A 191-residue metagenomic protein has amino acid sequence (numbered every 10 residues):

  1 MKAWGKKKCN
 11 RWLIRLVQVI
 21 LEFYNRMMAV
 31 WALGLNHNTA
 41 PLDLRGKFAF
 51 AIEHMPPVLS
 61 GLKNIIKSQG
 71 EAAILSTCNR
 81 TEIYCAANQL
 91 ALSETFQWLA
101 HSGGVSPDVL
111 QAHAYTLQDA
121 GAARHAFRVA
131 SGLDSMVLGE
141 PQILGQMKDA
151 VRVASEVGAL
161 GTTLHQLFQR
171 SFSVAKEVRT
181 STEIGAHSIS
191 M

Functional and structural regions predicted by a protein language model:
L16-M27: Short, Lys/Arg-enriched N-terminal segments with co-localized hydrophobic residues within the first ~10-30 amino acids
M28-S135: A glycine-rich (often HGG/GG-containing) alpha/beta subdomain
V109-S190: Glycine/serine-rich phosphate-binding loop and adjoining beta1-alpha1 elements at the start of nucleotide-handling
